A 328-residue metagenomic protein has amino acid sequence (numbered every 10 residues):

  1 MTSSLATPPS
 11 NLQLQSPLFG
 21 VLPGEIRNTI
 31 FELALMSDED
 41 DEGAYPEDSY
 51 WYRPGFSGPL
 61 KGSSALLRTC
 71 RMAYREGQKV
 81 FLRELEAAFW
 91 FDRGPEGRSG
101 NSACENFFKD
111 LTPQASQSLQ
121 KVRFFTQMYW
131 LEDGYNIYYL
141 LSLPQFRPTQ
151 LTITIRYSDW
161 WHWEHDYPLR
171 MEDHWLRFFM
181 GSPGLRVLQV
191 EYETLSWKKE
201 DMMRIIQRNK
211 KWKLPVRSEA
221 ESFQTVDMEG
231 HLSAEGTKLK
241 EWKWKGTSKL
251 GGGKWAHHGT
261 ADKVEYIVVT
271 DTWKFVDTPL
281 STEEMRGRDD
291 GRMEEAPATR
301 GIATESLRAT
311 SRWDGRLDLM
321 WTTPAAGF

Functional and structural regions predicted by a protein language model:
M1-W130, A256-H257, Y266-F328: Short, surface-exposed structural microsegments at secondary-structure boundaries
T2-L5, Y129-F328: Eukaryotic C-terminal
